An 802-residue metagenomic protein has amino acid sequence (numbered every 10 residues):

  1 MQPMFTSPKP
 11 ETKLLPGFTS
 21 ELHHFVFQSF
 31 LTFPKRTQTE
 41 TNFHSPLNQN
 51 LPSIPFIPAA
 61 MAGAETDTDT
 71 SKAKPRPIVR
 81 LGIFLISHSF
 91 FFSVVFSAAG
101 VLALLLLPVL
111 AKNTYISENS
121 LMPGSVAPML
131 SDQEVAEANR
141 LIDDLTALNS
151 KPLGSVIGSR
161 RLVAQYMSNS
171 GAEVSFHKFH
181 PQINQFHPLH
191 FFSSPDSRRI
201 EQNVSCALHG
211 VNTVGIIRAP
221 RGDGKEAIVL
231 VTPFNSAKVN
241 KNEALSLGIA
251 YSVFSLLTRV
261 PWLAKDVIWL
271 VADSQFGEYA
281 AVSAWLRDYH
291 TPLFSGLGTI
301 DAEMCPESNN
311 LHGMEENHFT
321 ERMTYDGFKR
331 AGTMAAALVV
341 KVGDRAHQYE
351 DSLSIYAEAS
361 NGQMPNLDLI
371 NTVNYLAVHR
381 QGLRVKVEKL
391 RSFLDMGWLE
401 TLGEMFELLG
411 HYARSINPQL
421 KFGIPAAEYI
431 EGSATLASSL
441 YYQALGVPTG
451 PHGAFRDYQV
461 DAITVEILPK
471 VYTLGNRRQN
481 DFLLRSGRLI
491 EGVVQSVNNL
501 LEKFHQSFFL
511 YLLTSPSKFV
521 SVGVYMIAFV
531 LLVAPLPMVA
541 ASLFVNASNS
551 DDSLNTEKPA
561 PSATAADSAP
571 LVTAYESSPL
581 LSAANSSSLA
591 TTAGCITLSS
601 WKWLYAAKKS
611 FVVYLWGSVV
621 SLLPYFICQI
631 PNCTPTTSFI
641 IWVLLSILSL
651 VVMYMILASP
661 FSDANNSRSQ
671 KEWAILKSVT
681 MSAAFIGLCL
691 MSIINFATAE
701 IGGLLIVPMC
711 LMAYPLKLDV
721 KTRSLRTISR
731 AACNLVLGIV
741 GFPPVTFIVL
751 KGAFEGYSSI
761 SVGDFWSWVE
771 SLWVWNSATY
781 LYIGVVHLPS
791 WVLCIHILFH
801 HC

Functional and structural regions predicted by a protein language model:
M1-A59: Intrinsically disordered, low-complexity basic segments at termini and long loops, enriched in Pro/Gly and/or Arg/Ser
K9-P10, E21, V163, M167 (+12 more regions): Generic low-polarity alpha-helical segments
P10-T12, T37-T41, L47-N50, T66-T68 (+5 more regions): Low-complexity, intrinsically disordered Ser/Thr/Pro- and acidic-rich segments
A60-Y115, S521-C802: Alpha-helical transmembrane segments of integral membrane proteins
T114-F509: Soluble extramembrane regions of membrane proteins in the secretory/endomembrane system
M314-T320, G450, S517-F519, D552-E557: Short secondary-structure transition/capping segments
Y442, E466-S550, L788-H801: His/Asp/Glu-rich mid-to-C-terminal helical/loop segments that flank catalytic regions of hydrolases
